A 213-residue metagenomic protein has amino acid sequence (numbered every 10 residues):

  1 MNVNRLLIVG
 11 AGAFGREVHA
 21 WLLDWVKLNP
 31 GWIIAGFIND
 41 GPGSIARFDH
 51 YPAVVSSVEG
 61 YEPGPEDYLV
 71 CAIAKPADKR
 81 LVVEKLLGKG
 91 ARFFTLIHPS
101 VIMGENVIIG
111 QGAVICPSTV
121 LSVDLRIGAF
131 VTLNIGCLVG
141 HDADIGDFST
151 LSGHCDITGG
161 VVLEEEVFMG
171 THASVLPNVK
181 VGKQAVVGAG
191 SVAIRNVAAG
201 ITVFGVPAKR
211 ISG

Functional and structural regions predicted by a protein language model:
V3-L22: Glycine-rich adenosine-cofactor-binding loop
A13-R16, A77-D78, V192: Short alpha-helical
F14, G43, K209: Conserved Rossmann-like nucleotide-cofactor binding loop
L22-V26, L86: Active-site catalytic pocket residues across diverse enzymes, especially alpha/beta-hydrolases
W25-A46: NAD(P)-binding Rossmann-fold cofactor-contacting core
P42-I102: Phosphate-bearing ligand-interacting subdomains that bind or position ATP/ADP/UDP/GDP/NAD(P) or nucleotide-linked
T95-F204, A208-I211: Structural signal for interior beta-strand "rungs" in well-ordered beta-sheet cores of soluble enzyme domains
